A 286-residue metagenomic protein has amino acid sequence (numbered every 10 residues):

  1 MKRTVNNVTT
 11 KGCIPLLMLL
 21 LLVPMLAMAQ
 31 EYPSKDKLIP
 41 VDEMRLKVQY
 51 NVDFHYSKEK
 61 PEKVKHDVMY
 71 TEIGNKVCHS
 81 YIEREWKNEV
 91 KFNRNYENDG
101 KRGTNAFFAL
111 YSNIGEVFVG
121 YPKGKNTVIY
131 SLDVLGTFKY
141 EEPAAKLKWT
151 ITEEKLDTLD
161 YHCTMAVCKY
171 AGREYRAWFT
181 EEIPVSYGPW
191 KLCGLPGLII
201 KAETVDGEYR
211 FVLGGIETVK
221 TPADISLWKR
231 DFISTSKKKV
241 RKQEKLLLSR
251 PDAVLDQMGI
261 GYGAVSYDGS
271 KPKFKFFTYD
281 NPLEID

Functional and structural regions predicted by a protein language model:
M1-L38: Bacterial Sec-dependent N-terminal signal peptides
Q30-K146, T152-K155, H162, G207-D286: Extracellular or lumenal secretory-pathway regions
Y50-D53, T164-K169, I200-E203: Short beta-strand segments that buttress and anchor functional surface loops
C78-S80, C163, A177, I200-A202: Short hydrophobic-aromatic micro-motifs
T137-G188: Extended beta-strand-rich segments in extracellular/periplasmic secretory proteins, especially within noncatalytic
A177-E182, L192, L213-E217: Aromatic-rich beta-strand edge motifs centered on tyrosine
S186-K191, A223-L227: Short, solvent-exposed secondary-structure boundary/capping segments
C193-V205: A contiguous pocket-lining binding segment that forms or flanks enzyme active sites
